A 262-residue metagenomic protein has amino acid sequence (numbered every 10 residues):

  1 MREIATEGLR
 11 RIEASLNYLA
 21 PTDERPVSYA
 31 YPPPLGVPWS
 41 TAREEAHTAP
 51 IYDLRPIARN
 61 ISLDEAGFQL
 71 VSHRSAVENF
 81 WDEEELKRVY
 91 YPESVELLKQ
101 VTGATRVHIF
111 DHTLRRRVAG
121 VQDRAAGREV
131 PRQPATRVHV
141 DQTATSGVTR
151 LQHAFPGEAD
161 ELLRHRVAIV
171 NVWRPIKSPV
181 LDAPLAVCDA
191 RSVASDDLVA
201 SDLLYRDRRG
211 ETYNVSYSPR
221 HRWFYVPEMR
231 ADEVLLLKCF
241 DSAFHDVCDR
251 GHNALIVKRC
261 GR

Functional and structural regions predicted by a protein language model:
R2, T6-P227: Non-heme Fe(II) oxygenase catalytic core, chiefly the N-lobe of the double-stranded beta-helix
Y213-R262: Catalytic core of Fe(II)/2-oxoglutarate
